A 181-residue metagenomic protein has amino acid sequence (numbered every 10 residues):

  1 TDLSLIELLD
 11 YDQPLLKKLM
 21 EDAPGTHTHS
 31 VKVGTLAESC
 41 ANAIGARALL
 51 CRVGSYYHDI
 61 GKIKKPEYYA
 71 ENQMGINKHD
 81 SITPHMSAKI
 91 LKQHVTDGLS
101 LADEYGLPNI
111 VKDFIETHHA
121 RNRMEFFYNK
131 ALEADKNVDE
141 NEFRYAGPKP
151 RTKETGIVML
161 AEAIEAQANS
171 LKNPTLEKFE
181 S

Functional and structural regions predicted by a protein language model:
T1-I6: Juxtamembrane or sensor-core-proximal signal-transducing alpha helices that couple sensory domains to cytosolic
Y11, L16-L176: Divalent metal-dependent catalytic cores for phosphoryl transfer on phosphate-bearing substrates
K178-S181: Charge-dense polyanion-binding interfaces
